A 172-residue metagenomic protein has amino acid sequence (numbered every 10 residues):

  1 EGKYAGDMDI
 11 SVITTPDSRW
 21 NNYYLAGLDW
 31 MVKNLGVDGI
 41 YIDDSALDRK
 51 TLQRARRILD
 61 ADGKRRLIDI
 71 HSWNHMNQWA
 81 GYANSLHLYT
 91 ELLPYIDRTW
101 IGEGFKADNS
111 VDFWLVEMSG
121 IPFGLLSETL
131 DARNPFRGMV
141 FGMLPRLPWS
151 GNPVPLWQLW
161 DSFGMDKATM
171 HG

Functional and structural regions predicted by a protein language model:
E1-L35, T99: Active-site-adjacent "subsite" loops/lids of carbohydrate-active enzymes
L25-L28, R49-G172: Active-site-proximal substrate-binding groove within the catalytic cores of carbohydrate-active enzymes
L35-G36, N134: Short loop/turn motifs at secondary-structure junctions
V37-I42, I70: Conserved beta-strand positions
